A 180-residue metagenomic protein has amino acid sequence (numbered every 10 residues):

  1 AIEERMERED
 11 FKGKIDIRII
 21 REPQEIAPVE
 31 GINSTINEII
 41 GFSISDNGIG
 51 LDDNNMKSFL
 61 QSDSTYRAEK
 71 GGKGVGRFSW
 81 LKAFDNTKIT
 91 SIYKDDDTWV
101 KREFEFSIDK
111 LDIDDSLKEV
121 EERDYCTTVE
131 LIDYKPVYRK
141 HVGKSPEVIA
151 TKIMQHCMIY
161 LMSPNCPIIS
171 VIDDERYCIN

Functional and structural regions predicted by a protein language model:
A1-I39: ATP-lid-like helix-loop hinge signature
E4, I49-G50: Residues immediately C-terminal
Q24-I26, D52, D96, Y138: Eukaryotic short linear interaction motifs
G41, Y66-I179: GHKL-type ATPase core
D46: Acidic ATP/Mg2+-coordinating residue in the GHKL
G50-K57: Short helix N-cap motif at coil->helix boundaries in the Bergerat
F59-D63: Mobile ATP-lid/nucleotide-binding loop of the nucleotide-binding subdomain
